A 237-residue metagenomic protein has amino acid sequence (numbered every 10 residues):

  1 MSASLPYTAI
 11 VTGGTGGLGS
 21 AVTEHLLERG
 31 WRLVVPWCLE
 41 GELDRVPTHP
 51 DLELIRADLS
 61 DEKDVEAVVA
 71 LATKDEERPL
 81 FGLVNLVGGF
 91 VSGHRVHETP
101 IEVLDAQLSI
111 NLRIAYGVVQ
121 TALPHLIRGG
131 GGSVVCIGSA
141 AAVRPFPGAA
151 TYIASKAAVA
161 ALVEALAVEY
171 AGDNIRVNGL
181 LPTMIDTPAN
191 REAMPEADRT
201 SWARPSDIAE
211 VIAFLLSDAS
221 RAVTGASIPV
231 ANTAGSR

Functional and structural regions predicted by a protein language model:
T15-G16: Conserved glycine-rich cofactor-binding loop
H94-V96, P100-L108: Substrate-binding pocket helix/loop in short-chain dehydrogenase/reductase
H97, R144-A150, G172: Active-site loop immediately N-terminal to the catalytic Tyr-X3-Lys motif of short-chain dehydrogenase/reductase
V119, S155: Active-site helix of classical SDR
P124, V168-E169, R221: Alpha-helical segment proximal to the catalytic Tyr-Lys
S139: Residue(s) in the substrate-gating loop at a strand-loop-helix junction that position the organic substrate next
G172, G179, T187, E196-G235: C-terminal helical subdomain
